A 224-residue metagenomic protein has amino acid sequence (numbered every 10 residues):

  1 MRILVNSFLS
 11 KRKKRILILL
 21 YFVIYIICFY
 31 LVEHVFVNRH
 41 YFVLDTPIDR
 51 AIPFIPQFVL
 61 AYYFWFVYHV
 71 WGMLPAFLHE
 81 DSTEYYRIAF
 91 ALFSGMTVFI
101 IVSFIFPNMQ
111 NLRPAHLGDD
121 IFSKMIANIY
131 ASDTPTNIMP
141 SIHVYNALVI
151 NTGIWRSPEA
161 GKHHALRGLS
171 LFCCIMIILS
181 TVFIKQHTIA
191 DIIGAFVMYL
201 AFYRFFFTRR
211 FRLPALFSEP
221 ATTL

Functional and structural regions predicted by a protein language model:
R2-V70: N-terminal transmembrane-helix/juxtamembrane module of multi-pass inner/ER membrane proteins
I26-L31, M96-V102, F172-V182: Aromatic-anchored segments of alpha-helical transmembrane domains
V32-P47, L78-A165, L213-L224: Membrane-interface loops
L60-M73, F90-T97, N146: Hydrophobic alpha-helical transmembrane segments
Y68-M73, L148-G153, F172-S180: Hydrophobic, membrane-inserted alpha-helices
R113-H116, T134-M139, M176-R204: Interfacial helix-loop-helix junctions of multi-pass membrane proteins
T152-R156, Y199-F207: Hydrophobic transmembrane alpha-helices
K162-I175: Short hydrophobic alpha-helices at membrane interfaces in multi-pass membrane enzymes
